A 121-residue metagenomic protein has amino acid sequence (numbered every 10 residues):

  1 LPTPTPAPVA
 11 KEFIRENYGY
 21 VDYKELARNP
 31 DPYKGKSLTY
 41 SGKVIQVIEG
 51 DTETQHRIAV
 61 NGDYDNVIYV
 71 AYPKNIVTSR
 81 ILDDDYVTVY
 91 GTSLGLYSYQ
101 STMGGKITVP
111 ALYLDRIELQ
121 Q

Functional and structural regions predicted by a protein language model:
L1-Q121: OB-fold and OB-like single-stranded nucleic-acid-recognition modules and their adjacent interaction interfaces
